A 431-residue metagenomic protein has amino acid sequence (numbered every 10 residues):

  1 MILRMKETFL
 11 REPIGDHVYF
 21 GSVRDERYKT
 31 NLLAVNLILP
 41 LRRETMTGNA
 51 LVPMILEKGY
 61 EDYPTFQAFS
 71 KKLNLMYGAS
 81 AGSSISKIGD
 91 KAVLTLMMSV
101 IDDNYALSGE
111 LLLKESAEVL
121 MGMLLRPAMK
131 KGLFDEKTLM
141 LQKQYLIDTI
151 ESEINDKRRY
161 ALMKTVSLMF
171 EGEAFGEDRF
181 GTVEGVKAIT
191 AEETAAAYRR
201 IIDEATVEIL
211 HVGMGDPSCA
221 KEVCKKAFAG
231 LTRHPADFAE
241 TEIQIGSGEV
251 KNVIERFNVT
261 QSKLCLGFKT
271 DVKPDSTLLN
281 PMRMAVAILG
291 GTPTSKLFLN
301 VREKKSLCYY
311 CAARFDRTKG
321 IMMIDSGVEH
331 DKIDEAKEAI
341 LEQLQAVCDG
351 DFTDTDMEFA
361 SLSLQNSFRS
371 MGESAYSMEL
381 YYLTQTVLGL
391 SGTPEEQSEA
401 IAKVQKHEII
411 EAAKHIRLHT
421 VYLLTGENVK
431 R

Functional and structural regions predicted by a protein language model:
M1-A79, T182, A195-N300, K337 (+2 more regions): His/Glu-rich zincin catalytic helix
G21, K29-R42, T47-N49, Q67-G122 (+7 more regions): M16 family metallopeptidases and their MPP-like homologs
G59-D62, N104-L107, R126-D135: Short, polar/flexible loop-turn hinges at active-site or ligand-entry regions and domain interfaces
S86-K87, A195-I202, A312-F315, I410-K414: Short, flexible, solvent-exposed loop/turn segments with mixed acidic/basic and small polar residues
L146-I147, S152-I154, T165, M169: Glycine-rich, mobile lid/loop segments that gate access to catalytic sites or pores
D148-S152, E249-Q261, Q365-A375: Short, low-order "capping/linker" segments at domain edges
A188-A195: Active-site glycine-rich loop that binds ribose-phosphate moieties when present
